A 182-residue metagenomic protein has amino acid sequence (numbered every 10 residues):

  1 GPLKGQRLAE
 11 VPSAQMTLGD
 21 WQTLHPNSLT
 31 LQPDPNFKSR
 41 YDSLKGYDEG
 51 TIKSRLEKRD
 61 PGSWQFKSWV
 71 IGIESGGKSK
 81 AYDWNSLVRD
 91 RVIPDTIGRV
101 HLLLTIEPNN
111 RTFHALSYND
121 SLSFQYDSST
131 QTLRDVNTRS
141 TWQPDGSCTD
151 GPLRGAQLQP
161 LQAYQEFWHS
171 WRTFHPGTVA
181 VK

Functional and structural regions predicted by a protein language model:
G1-K182: Mid-to-C-terminal functional-domain signal that highlights helix-capping/loop sites within ligand-binding modules
